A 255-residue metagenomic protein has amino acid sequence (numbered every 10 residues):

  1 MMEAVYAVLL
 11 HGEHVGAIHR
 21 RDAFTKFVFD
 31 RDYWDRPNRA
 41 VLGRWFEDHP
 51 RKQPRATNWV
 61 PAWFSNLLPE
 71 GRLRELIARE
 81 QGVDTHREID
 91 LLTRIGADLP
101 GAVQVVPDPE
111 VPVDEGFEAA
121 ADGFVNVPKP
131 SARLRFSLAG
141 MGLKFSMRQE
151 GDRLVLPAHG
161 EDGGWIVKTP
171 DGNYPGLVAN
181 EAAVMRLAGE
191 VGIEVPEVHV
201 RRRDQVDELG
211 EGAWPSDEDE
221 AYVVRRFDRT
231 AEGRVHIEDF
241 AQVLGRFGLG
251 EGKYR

Functional and structural regions predicted by a protein language model:
M1-R255: Phosphate/dinucleotide-binding and metal-coordinating scaffold of catalytic cores in nucleotide-dependent enzymes
